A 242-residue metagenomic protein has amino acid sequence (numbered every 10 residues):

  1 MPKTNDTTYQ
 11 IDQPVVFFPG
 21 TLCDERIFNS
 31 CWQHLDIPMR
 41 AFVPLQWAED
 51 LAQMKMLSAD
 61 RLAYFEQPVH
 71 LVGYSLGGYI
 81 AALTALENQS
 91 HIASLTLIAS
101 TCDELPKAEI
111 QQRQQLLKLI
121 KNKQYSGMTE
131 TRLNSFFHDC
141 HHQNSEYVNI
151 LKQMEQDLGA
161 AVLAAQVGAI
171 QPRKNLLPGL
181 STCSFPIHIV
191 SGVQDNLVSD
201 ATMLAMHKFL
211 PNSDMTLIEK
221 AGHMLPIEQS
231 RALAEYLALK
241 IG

Functional and structural regions predicted by a protein language model:
P2-M56: Conserved HGGG/HGGXW glycine-rich cap/lid loop of the alpha/beta-hydrolase fold
P44, T216-G222: Short glycine-rich catalytic loops that host catalytic nucleophiles or stabilize transition states across multiple
G73-G77, A81: Gly/Ala-rich beta-loop-alpha elbow adjacent to hydrolase catalytic centers
L86-E87, H91-T129: Flexible "cap/lid" loop of the alpha/beta hydrolase fold
L105-A108, K123-S181: Conserved alpha/beta-hydrolase catalytic His-Asp/Glu region
C183, I189-S191, D195: Short beta-strand/loop motif that positions the catalytic acidic residue of the alpha/beta-hydrolase fold
F185, S199-K208: Short alpha-helix in the alpha/beta-hydrolase fold that links the catalytic acid
A221-A234: Catalytic histidine-centered segment of alpha/beta-hydrolase-like enzymes
